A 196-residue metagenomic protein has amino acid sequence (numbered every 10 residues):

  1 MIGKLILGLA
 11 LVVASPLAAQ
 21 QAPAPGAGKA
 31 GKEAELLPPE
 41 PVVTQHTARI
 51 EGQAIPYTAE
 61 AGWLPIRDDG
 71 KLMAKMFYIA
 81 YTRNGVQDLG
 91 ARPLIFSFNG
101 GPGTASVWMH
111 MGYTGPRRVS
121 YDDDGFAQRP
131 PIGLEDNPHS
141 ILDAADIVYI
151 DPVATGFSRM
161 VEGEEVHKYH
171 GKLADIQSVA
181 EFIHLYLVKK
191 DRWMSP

Functional and structural regions predicted by a protein language model:
M1-K4, L37-P38: Peripheral, non-catalytic segments that deliver or gate enzyme domains
G3-P16: Bacterial N-terminal signal peptides
Q21-A30, L72-K172: N-terminal cap/lid subdomain of alpha/beta-hydrolase-fold enzymes
E35-V86: N-terminal cap/lid segment of alpha/beta-hydrolase-fold proteins
T47, P56, R92-I95, A145-V148 (+1 more regions): Beta-sheet entry/capping signal
S140, E162, Q177-S195: Conserved acidic catalytic loop of the alpha/beta-hydrolase fold
